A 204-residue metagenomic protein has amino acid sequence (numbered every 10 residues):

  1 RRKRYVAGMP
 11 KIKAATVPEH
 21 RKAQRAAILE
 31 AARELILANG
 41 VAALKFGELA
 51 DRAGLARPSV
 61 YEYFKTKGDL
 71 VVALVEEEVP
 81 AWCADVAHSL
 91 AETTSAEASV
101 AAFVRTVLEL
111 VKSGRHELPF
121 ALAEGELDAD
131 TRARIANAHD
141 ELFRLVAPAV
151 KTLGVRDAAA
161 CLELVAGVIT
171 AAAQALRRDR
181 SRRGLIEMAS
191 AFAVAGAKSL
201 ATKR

Functional and structural regions predicted by a protein language model:
R1-N39, A43-R52, D69: Basic, helix-initiating cap at the start of DNA-binding domains
R21-A32, L49, L74-E78, W82 (+2 more regions): Generic hydrophobic, amphipathic alpha-helix propensity
Q24, K67, E78, W82 (+6 more regions): Hydrophobic/aromatic residues within well-ordered alpha-helical segments
G54-F64: Short hydrophobic/aromatic patch on the recognition helix
A73, A87-S113, L162-V165: Hydrophobic alpha-helical connector segments
P80-C83, A87, D128-E163, E187: Amphipathic alpha-helical packing segments from all-alpha helical-bundle domains
R105-L110, R156-G196: Hydrophobic alpha-helical segments that form the core of small-molecule binding pockets and/or dimer interfaces
L108-R144, Q174, R178: Short secondary-structure transition hinges
